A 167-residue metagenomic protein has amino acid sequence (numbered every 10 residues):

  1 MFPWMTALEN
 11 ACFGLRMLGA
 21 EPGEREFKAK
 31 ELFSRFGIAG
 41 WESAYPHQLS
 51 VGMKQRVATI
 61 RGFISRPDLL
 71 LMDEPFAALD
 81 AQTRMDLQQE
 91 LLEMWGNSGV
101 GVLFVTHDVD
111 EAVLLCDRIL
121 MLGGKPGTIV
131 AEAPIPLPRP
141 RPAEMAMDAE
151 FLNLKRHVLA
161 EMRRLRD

Functional and structural regions predicted by a protein language model:
M5-F13: Short coil-to-helix segment of the ABC ATPase nucleotide-binding domain corresponding to the Q-loop/switch region
L8, E42-Y45: Signature (C-motif/LSGGQ) region and adjacent switch/coupling loops of ABC-type ATPase nucleotide-binding domains
C12, R16, G23-W41, E93: Conserved ABC ATPase "signature" region
A44-H47, S65: Conserved signature/switch motifs of ABC ATPase nucleotide-binding domains
L70-D73: Catalytic Walker B motif of ABC-type/P-loop ATPase nucleotide-binding domains
R84-S98: Helical segment within the ABC ATPase nucleotide-binding domain
G99-V105: Conserved H-loop
